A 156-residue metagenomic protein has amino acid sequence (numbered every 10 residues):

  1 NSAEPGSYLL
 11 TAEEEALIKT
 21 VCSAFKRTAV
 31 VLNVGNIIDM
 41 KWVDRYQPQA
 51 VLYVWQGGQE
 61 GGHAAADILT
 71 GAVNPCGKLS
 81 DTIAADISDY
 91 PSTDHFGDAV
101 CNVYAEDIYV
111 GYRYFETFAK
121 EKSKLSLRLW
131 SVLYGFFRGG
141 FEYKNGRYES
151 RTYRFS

Functional and structural regions predicted by a protein language model:
N1-S156: C-terminal non-catalytic regions of proteins with extracellular/luminal or membrane-system context
